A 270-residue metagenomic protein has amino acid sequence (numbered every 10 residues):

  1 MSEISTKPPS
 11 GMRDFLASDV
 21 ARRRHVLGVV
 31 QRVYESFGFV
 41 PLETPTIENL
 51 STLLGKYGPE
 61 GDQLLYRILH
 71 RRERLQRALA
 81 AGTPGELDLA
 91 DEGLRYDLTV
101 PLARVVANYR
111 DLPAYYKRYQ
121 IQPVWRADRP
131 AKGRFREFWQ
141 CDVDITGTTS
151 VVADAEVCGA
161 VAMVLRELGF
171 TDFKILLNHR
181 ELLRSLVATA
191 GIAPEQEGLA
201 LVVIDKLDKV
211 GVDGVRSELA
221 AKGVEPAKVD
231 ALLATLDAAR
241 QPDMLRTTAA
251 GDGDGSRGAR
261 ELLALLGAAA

Functional and structural regions predicted by a protein language model:
S2-A270: Extended, charged alpha-beta segments that form solvent-exposed binding/catalytic grooves in nucleic-acid-handling
